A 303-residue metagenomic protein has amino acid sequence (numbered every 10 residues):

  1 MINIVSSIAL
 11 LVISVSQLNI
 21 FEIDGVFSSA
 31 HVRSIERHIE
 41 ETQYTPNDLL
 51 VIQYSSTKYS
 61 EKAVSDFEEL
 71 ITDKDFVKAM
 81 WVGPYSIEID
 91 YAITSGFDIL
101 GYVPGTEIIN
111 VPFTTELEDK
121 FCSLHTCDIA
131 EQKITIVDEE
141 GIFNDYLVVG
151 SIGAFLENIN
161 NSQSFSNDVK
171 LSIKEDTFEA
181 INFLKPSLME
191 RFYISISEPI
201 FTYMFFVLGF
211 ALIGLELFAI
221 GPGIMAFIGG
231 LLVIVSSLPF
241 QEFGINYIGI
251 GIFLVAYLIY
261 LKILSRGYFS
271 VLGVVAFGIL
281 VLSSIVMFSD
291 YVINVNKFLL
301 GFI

Functional and structural regions predicted by a protein language model:
I2-V15: Sec-dependent N-terminal signal peptides
A9, S29-H31, E157, I200 (+2 more regions): Residues in flexible loops and secondary-structure boundaries
L10, S60, D290-I293: Alpha-helix capping and helix-coil boundary motifs
S14-Y193: Soluble extramembrane regions of membrane proteins in the secretory/endomembrane system
R191-S195, P239-F240: Short aromatic-rich membrane-water interface segments that cap or initiate transmembrane helices in multi-pass membrane
P199-I303: Membrane-targeting alpha-helical segments
